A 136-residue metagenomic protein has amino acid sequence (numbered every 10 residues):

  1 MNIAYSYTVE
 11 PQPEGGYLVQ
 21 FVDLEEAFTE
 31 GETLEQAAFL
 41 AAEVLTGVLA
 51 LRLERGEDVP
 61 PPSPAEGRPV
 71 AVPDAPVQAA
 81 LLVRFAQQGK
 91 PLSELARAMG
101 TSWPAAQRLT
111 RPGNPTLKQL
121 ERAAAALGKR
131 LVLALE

Functional and structural regions predicted by a protein language model:
M1-E54: DNA-contacting interfaces and partner/effector-binding or oligomerization modules in DNA-centric proteins
N2-Y5, L40-P104, R108-L109, N114-R122: Short, charged, surface-exposed hinge/linker loops at domain edges that act as mobile lids or interdomain connectors
L18, D58, R130-V132: Residues at or immediately flanking beta-strands
K118-L133: DNA major-groove recognition helix of helix-turn-helix/homeodomain DNA-binding modules
